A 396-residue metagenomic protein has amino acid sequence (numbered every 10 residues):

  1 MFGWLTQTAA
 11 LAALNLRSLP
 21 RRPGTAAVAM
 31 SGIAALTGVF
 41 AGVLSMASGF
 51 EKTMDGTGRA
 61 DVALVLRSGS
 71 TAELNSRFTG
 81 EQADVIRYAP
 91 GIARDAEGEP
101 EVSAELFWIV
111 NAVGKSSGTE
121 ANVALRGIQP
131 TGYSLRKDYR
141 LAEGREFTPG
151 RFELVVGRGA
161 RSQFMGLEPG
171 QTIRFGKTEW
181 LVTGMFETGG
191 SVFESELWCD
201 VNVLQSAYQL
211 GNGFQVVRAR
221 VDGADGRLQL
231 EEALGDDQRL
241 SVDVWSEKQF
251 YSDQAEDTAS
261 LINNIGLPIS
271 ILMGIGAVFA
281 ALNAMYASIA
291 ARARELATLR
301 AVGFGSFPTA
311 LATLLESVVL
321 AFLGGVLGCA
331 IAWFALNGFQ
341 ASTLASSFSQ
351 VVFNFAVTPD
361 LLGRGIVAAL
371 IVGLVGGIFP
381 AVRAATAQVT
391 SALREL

Functional and structural regions predicted by a protein language model:
M1-G38: N-terminal Sec/SRP start-transfer signal
P23-F50, A259-E295, V318-L327, I371-V375: Hydrophobic alpha-helical transmembrane segments of multi-pass inner-membrane transport and secretion
G38-A124, E143-R145, G150, Q229-D236 (+1 more regions): Hydrophobic, regular-secondary-structure patches
M46, F50-T53, G189, G223-F279 (+4 more regions): Peri-transmembrane interface segments
V102-I109, T119-T131, R136-V203, L210: Hydrophobic secondary-structure segments that place a key small or acidic residue at a functional site
Y286, A291-Q340, R364-V372, P380: Transmembrane alpha-helical interface segments in multi-pass membrane proteins
L336-G363: Short juxtamembrane loops and helix-capping segments at transmembrane helix boundaries of multi-pass membrane proteins
T358-L396: C-terminal membrane-exit region of the final transmembrane helix in multipass inner-membrane proteins
